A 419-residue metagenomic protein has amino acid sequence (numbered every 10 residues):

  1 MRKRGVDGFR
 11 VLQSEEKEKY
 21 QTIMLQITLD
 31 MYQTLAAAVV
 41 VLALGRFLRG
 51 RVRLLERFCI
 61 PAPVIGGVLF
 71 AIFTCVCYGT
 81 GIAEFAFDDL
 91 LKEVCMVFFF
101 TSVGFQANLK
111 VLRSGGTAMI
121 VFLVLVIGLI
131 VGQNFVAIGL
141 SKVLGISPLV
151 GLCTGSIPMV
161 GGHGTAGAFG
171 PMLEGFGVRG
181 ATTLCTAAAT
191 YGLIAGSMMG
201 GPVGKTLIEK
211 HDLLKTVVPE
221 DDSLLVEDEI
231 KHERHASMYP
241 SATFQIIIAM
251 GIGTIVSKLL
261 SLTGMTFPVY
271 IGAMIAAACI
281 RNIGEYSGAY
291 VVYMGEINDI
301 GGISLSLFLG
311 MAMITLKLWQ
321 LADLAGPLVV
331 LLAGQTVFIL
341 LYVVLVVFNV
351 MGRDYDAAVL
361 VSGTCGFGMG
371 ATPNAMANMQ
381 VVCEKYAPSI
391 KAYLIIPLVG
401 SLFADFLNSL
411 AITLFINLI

Functional and structural regions predicted by a protein language model:
L25-M31, L55-I60, I82-K92, T182-A188 (+2 more regions): Interfacial loop-to-helix junctions that mark the boundaries of transmembrane helices in multi-pass membrane
I27-V40, A86-F99, M265-A276, P327-Q335 (+1 more regions): Structural signature of hydrophobic alpha-helical transmembrane segments
V41, V68-C75, D88-G116, I275-G284 (+1 more regions): Hydrophobic transmembrane alpha-helices of secondary-active transporters and Na+-translocating membrane complexes
V41-L42, L193-Y286: Membrane-embedded hairpin module used as a gating/binding unit in multi-pass transport and secretion proteins
V94, N108-I138, T243-I246, I314-V344: Entry/N-cap segments of selected transmembrane alpha helices and their immediately preceding amphipathic helices
V136, L140-L184, Y191, V203 (+2 more regions): Alpha-helical membrane segments and immediately flanking helix-loop junctions that form or couple to the substrate/ion
G139-I146, A189-V226, V337, L345-Y355 (+1 more regions): Juxtamembrane and boundary regions of transmembrane helices in multi-pass small-molecule transporters and channels
I246-V347: Transmembrane helical segments that form the transport core of multi-pass membrane transport proteins
